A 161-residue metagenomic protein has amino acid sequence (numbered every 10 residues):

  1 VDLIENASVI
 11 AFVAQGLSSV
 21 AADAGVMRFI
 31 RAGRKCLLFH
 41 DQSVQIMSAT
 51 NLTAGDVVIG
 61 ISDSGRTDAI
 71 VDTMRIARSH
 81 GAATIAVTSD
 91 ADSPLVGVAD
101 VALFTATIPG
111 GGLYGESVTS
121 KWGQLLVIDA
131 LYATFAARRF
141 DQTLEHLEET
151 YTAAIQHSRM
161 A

Functional and structural regions predicted by a protein language model:
V1: Ligand-binding beta-strand-loop-alpha-helix segment within the catalytic cores of soluble metabolic enzymes
E5-W122, L126, Y132-A137: Glycine-rich phosphate-binding loops that contact phosphosugars or nucleotide phosphates
D141-A161: A short, charged, Gly/Pro-tolerant segment at domain boundaries
